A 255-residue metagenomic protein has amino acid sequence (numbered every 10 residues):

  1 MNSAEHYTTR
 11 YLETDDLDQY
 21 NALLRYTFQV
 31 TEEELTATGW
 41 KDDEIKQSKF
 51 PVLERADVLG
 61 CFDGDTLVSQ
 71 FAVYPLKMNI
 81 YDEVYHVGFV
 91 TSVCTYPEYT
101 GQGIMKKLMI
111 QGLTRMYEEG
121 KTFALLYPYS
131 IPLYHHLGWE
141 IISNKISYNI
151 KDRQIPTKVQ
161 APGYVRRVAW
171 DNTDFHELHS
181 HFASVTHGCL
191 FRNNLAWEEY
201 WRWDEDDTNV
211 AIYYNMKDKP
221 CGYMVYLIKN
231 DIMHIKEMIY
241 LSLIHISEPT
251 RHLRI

Functional and structural regions predicted by a protein language model:
N2-P75, D82, F89, I155-L195 (+1 more regions): Short amphipathic alpha-helix that is part of the acyltransferase structural core
D57-S69, T208-G222: Conserved beta-hairpin
M78, Y127, E140-T157: Conserved catalytic-core motifs of GNAT/GCN5-like acyltransferases
V90-T100, I235-L243: A short, internal acetyl-CoA/4′-phosphopantetheine-binding micro-motif in the GNAT/acyltransferase core
Y99-Q111, I244: Conserved acetyl-CoA pyrophosphate-binding loop and the N-cap/start of the following alpha-helix in GNAT-like
E118-T122, P128-I146: Conserved active-site alpha-helix within GNAT-family acetyltransferase domains
I244-I255: Single conserved hydrophobic/aromatic residue that forms the stacking wall/gate of nucleotide- or nucleobase-binding
